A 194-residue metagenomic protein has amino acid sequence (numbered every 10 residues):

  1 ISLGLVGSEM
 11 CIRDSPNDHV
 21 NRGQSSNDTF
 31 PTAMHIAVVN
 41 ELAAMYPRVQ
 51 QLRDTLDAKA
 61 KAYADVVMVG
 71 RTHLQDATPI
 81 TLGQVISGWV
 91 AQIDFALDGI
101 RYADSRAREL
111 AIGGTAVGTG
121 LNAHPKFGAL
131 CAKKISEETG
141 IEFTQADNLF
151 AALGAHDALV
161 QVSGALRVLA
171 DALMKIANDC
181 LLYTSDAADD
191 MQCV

Functional and structural regions predicted by a protein language model:
I1-I12, Y183, D190-V194: Single conserved hydrophobic/aromatic residue that forms the stacking wall/gate of nucleotide- or nucleobase-binding
S8-E9, R13-S185: Conserved, well-structured ligand/cofactor-binding cores
